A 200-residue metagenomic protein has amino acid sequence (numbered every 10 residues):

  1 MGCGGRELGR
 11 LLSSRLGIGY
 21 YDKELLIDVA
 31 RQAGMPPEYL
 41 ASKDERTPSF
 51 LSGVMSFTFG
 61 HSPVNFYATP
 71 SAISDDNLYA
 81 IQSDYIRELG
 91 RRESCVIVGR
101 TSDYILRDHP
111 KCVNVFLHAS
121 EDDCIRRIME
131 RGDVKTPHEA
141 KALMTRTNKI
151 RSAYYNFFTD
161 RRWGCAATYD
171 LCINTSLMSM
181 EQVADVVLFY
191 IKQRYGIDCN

Functional and structural regions predicted by a protein language model:
M1-L12: Glycine-rich phosphate-binding P-loop
I18-A30: Short beta-strand-centered segment that lines the nucleotide-binding/catalytic pocket of NTP-utilizing
A30-S94: ATP-dependent small-molecule kinase phosphotransfer cores that center on conserved nucleotide phosphate-binding segments
F50-M55, G60, T136-M180: Small-molecule kinase domains that catalyze NTP-dependent phosphoryl transfer to phosphate-bearing small molecules
S83-R87, F157-N200: NTP-dependent small-molecule kinase module
L89, S102-D108: RNA pseudouridine synthases
D108-R131, K135-R146: Conserved phosphate-donor/acceptor-positioning beta-strand/loop module used by diverse small-molecule
